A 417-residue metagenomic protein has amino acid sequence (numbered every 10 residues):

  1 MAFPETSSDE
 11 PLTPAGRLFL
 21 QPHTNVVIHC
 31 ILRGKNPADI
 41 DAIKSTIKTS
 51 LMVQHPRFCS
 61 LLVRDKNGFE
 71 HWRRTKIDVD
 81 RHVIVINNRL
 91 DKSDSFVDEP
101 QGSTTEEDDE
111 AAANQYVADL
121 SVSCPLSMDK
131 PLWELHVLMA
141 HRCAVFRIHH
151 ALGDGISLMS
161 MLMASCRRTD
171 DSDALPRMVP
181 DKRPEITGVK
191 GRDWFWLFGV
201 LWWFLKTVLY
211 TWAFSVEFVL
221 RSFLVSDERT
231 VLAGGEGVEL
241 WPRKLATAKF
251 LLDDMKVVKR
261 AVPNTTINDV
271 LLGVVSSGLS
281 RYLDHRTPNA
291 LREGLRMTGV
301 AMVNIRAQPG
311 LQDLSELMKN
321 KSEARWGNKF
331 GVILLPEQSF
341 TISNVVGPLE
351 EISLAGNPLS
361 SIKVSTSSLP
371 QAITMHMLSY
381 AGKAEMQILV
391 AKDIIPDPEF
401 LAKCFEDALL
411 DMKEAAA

Functional and structural regions predicted by a protein language model:
T6-S8, H29-I40, S45-Q54, S60-E406 (+1 more regions): Soluble acyl-CoA-dependent acyltransferase catalytic core bearing the H(X)4D motif
L12, G16, H23, K44 (+1 more regions): Active-site microenvironments that recognize anionic phosphate/pyrophosphate groups
T24-I28: Short, contiguous pre-domain boundary segments
